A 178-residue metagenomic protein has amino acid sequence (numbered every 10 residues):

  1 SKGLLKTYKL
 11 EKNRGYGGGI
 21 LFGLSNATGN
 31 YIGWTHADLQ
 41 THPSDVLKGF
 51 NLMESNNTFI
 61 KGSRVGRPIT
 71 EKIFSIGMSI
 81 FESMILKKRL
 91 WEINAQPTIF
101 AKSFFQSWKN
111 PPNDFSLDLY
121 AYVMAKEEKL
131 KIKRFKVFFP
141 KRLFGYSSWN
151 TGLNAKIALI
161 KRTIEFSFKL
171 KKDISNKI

Functional and structural regions predicted by a protein language model:
S1-Y8: Acidic donor-binding segment of Leloir-type glycosyltransferases
L10-N26, Y31-W34, P43-F115, R142-T151 (+1 more regions): Acceptor/aglycone-binding surface of glycosyltransferases and processive sugar-polymer synthases
A37: Walker B catalytic motif
Q40: A short, conserved beta-strand element in the Rossmann-like catalytic core that flanks the donor/metal-binding loop
K87, N110-I178: Hydrophobic helical membrane-anchoring modules
